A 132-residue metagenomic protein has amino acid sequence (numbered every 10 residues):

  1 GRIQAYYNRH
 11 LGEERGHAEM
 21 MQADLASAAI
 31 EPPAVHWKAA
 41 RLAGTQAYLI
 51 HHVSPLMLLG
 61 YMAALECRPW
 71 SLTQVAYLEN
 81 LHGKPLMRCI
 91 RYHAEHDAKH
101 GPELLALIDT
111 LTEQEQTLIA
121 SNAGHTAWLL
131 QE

Functional and structural regions predicted by a protein language model:
G1-E132: Non-heme di-metal
